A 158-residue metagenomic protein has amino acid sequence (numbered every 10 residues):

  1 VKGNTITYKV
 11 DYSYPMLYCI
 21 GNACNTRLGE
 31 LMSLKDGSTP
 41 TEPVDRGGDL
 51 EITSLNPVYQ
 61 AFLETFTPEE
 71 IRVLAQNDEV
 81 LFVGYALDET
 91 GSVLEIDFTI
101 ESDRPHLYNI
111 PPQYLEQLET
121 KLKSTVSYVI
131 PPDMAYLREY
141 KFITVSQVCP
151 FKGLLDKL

Functional and structural regions predicted by a protein language model:
V1-L158: Charge-biased low-complexity segments
